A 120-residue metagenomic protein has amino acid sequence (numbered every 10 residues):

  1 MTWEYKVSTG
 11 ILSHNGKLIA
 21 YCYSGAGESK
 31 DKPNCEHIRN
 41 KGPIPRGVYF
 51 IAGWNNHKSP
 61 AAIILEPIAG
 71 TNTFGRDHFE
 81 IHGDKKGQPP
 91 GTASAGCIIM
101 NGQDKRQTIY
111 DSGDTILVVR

Functional and structural regions predicted by a protein language model:
M1-D77: Gly/Pro-biased beta-strand-loop elements
V48, G53-R120: Exported/periplasmic cell-wall-interacting domains
